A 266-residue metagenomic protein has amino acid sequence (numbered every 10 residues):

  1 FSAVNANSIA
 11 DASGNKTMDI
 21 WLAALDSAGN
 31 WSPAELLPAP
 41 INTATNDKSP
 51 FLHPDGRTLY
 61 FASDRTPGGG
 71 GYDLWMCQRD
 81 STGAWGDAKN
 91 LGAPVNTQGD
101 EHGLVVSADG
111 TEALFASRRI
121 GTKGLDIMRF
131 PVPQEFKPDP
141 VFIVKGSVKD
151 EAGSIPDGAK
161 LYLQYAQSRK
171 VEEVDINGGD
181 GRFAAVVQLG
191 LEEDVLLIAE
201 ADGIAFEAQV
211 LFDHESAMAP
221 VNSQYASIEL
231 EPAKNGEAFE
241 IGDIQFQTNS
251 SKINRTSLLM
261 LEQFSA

Functional and structural regions predicted by a protein language model:
F1-S147, E151-S154, D180, V186-L191 (+2 more regions): Short, conserved micro-motifs composed of acidic
E135-A266: Periplasmic peptidoglycan-binding/tethering modules of Gram-negative envelope proteins
